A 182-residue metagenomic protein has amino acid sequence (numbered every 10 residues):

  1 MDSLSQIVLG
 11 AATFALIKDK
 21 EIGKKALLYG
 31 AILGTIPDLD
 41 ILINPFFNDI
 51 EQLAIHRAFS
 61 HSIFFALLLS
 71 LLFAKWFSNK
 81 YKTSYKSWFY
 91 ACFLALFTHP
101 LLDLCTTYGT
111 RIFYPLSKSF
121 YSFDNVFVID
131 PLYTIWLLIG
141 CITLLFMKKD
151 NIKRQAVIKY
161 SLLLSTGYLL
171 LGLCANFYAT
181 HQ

Functional and structural regions predicted by a protein language model:
M1-Q182: N-terminal membrane-targeting hydrophobic helices
